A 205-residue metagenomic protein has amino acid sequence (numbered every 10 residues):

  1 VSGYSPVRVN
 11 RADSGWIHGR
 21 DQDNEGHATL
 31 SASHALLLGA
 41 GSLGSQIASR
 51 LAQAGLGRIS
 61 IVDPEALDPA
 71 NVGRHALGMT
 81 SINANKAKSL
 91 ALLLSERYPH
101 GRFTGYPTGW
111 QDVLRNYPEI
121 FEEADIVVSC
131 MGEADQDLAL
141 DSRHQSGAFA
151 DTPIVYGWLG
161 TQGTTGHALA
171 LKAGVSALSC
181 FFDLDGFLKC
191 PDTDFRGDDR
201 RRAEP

Functional and structural regions predicted by a protein language model:
V1-S33: Glycine/serine-rich phosphate-binding loop and adjoining beta1-alpha1 elements at the start of nucleotide-handling
G26-A66: Glycine-rich adenosine-cofactor-binding loop
L36, S60-V62, Y106, I126-V128 (+1 more regions): Hydrophobic/aromatic beta-strand patches that form the interior of the parallel beta-sheet core in alpha/beta enzyme
G44-S45, L114, Q136-L138: Short, well-ordered alpha-helical microsegments
R50, N116-E119, L138-R143: A short acidic, amphipathic alpha-helical/loop segment
A66-H100: Glycine-rich phosphate-binding loop and adjoining beta1-alpha1-beta2 segment of Rossmann-like nucleotide-binding folds
A91-A124, G132-E133: A structured beta-alpha segment of the ubiquitous adenosine-cofactor-binding alpha/beta core
I126, M131-P205: E1/E1-like adenylate-forming module used to activate ubiquitin-like modifiers and sulfur-carrier proteins
